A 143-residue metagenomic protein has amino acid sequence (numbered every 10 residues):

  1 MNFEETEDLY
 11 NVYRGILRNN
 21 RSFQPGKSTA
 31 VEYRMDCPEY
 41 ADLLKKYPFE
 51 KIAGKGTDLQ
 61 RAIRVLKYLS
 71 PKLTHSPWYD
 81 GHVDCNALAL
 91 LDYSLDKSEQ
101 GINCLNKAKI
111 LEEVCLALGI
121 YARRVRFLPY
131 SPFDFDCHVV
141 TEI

Functional and structural regions predicted by a protein language model:
N2-I102: Secondary-structure boundary elements
T57, N103-K107, F133: Short, contiguous, pocket-lining structural segments that sit at or immediately flank catalytic/ligand-binding sites
I63, I102-E113: A structural signal for well-ordered alpha-helical segments within the folded catalytic domains of diverse enzymes
Y68, K72-H75, N106-L111, L118: Long, hydrophobic/aromatic-enriched structural stretches that serve as scaffold segments
Q100-C104, V125-F127: Short His-Asn-centered micro-motif
K109-I143: Hydrophobic/aromatic-rich core segments of domains that either
